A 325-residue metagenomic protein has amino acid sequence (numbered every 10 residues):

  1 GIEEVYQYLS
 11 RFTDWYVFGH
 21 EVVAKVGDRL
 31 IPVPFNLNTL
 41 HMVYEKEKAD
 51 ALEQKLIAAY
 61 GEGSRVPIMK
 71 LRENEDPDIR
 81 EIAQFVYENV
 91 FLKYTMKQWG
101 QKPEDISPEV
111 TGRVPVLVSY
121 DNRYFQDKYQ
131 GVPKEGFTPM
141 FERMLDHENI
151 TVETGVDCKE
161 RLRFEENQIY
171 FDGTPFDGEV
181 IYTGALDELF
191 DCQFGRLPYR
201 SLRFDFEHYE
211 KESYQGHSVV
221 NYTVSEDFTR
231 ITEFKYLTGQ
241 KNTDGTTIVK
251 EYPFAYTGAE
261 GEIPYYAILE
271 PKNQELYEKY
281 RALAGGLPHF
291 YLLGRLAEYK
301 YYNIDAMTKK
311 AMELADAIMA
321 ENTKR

Functional and structural regions predicted by a protein language model:
G1, V132-G136, K272: Soluble or luminal CAZymes and related metallo-dependent hydrolases
G1-G27: N-terminal FAD cofactor-binding segment of flavoenzymes
D14, N149-T151, H289: Conserved beta-strand segments of alpha/beta enzyme cores
F18-H20, E153-D157, F234, L293: Conserved beta-strand termini and adjacent loop/short-helix elements that scaffold enzyme active sites in alpha/beta
A24-G178: Active-site/ligand-binding neighborhood in enzyme catalytic cores
V26-G27, P32-P34, H41, W99 (+6 more regions): Short catalytic/ligand-binding loop motif for oxyanion handling, primarily in non-cytosolic enzymes, centered on
E160-L283: Mid-domain catalytic core of redox enzymes that form a hydrophobic substrate pocket/lid adjacent to a catalytic redox
I263-R325: C-terminal catalytic lobe of FAD-dependent flavoproteins
